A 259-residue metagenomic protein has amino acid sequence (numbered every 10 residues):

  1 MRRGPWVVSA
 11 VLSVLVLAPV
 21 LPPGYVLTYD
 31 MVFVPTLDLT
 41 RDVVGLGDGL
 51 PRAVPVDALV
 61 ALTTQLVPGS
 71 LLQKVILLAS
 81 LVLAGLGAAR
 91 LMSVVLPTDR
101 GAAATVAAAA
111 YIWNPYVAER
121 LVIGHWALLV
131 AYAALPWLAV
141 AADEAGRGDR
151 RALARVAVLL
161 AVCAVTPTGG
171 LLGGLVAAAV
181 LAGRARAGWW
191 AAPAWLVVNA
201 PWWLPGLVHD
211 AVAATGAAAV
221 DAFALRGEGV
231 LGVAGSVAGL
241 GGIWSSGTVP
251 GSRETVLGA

Functional and structural regions predicted by a protein language model:
M1, V16, T64, P97 (+1 more regions): Residue-level marker of positions within ordered structural domains that often coincide with functionally constrained
M1-V8: N-terminal membrane topogenic signal
G4, P68-I76, D99-A107, R151: Membrane-interface starts of transmembrane alpha-helices
S9, G85-V94, R100-G183, G188-G206: Membrane-embedded helix bundles of polyisoprenyl
S9-G85, A109, N114-Y132, S236-I243: Membrane-interface coil-to-helix junctions
V14-L21, A145, W203-D210: Transmembrane helix-loop junctions and nearby membrane-interface residues
D42-V43, A192-A259: Periplasmic/ER-lumenal interhelical loops and adjacent helix-loop junctions in multi-pass membrane proteins
D48-G49, L78-V82, L128-Y132, A164-G169 (+5 more regions): Hydrophobic alpha-helical scaffolding
